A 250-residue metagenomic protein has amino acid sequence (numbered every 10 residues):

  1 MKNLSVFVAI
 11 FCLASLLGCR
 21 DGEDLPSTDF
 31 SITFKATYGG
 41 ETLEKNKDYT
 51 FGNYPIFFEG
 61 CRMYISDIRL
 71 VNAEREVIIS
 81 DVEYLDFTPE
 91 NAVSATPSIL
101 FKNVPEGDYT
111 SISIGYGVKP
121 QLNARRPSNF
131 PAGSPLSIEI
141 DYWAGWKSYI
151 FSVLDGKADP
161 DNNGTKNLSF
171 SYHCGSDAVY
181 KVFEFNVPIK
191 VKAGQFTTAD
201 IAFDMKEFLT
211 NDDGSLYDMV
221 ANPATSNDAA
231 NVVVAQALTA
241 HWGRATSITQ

Functional and structural regions predicted by a protein language model:
M1-S5: Positively charged n-region of N-terminal signal peptides that target proteins for export
S15-G18: C-terminal motif of bacterial Sec signal peptides marking the signal peptidase cleavage site
R20-Q250: A short, solvent-exposed, low-complexity linear motif enriched for acidic/polar residues with Pro/Gly/Ser/Thr
